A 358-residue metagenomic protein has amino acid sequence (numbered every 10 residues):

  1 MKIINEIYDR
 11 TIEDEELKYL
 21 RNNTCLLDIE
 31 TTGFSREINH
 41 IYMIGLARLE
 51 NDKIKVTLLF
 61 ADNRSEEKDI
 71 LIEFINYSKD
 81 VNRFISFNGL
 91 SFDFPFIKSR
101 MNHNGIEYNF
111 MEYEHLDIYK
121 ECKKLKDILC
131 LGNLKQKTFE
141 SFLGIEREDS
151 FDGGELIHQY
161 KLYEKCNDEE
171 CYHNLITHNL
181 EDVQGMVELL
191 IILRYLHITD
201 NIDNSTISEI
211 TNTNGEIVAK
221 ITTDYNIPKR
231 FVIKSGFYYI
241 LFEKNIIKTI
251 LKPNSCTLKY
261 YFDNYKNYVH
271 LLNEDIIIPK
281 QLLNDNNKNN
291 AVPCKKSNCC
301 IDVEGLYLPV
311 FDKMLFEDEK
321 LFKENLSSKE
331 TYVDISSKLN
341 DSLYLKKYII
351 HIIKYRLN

Functional and structural regions predicted by a protein language model:
M1-L27, T32-N39, L49-N358: DEDD superfamily 3′-5′ metal-dependent exonuclease/proofreading module
I44-L46: Short beta-strand scaffold segments in enzyme catalytic cores
